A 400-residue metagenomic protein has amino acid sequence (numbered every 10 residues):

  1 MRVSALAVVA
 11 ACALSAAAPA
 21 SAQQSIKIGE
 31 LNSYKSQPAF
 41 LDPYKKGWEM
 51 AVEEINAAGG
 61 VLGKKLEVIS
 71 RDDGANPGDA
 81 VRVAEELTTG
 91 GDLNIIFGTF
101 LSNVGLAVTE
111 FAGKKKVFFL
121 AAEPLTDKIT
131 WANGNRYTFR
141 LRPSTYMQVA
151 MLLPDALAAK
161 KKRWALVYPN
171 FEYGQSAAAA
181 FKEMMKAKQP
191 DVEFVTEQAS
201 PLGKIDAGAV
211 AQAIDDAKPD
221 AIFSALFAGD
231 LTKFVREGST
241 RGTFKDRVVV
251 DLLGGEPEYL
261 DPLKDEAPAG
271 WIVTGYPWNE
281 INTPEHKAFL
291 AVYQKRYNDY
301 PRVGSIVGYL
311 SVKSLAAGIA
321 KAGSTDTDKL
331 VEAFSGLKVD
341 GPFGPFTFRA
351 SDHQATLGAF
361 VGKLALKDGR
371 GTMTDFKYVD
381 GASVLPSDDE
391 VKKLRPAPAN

Functional and structural regions predicted by a protein language model:
A7-A16: Bacterial N-terminal signal peptides
A18-A22: Sec/Tat signal peptide C-region and signal peptidase I cleavage site
S25, F40-K46, A58-W131, L141 (+3 more regions): Beta-alpha junction/loop-to-helix N-cap segments that form part of ligand/metal-binding clefts
I26, K338, P342-N400: Solvent-exposed, acidic/polar segments of extracytosolic/periplasmic ligand-binding ectodomains
G29-E49, R71-G78, F100-N103, V167-Q175 (+2 more regions): Extracytoplasmic "Venus flytrap"
R82, D127-K128, N135-R241, P277-A288: Extracellular/periplasmic Venus flytrap/periplasmic-binding protein
L87-F100, L120-A122, A165-Y168, K218-A228 (+3 more regions): Periplasmic-binding protein-like
G238-Y309, A320-T325, T374-A399: Extracellular/periplasmic periplasmic-binding protein-like sensory domains
